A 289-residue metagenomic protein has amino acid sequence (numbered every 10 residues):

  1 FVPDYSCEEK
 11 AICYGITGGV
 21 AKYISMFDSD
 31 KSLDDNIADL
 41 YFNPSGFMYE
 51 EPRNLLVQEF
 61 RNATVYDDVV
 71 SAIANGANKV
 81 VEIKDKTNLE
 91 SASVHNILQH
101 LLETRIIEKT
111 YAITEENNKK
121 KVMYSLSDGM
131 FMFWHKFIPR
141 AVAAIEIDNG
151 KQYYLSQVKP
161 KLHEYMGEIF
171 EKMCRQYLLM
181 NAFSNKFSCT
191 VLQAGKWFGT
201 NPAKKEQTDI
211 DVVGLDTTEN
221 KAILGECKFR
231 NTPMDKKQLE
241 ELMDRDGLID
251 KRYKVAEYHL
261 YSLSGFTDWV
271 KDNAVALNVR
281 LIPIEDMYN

Functional and structural regions predicted by a protein language model:
V2-L55: Amphipathic alpha-helical "lid/sensor" segments that cap RecA-like P-loop NTPase cores
Y5-S6, A77-K79, K251-A256: Short, surface-exposed connector motifs at secondary-structure boundaries
L33-D85: Winged-helix-like regulatory helical subdomains adjacent to P-loop NTPase cores
R53-L56, V80-V81, E116-N117, Y153-Y165: Short hinge/gating elements
N88-T104: Short amphipathic alpha-helical interaction segments
L102-I113: A short, conserved structural fragment
Y111-M123: Short, Lys/Arg-rich nucleic-acid/phosphate-binding segment
V122-N289: A cross-kingdom feature that marks ATP-driven nucleic-acid transaction machinery
